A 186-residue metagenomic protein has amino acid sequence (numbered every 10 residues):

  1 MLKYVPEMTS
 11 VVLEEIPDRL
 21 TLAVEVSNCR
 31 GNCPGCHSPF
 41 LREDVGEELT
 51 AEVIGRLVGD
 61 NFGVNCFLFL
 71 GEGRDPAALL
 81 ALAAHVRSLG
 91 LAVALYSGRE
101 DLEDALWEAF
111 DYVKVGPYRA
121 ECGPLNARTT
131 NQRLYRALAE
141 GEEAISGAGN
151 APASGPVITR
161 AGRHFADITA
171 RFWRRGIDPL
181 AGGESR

Functional and structural regions predicted by a protein language model:
M1-E25, R30, P34, S38-E43 (+2 more regions): N-terminal [4Fe-4S]-dependent radical SAM core
E25, L70, Y96, T169-R171: Short hydrophobic segments within beta-strands
H37-L49, N61-P76, L89-L102, Y112-A137: Core AdoMet radical
E52-V53: Conserved helix-turn-beta segment immediately C-terminal to the redox Cys motif in thioredoxin-like folds
R56-L57: Glycine- and Gly-Pro-enriched alpha-helical subdomains that act as flexible, kink-prone "lid/hinge" or packing modules
R74-R87, G123-A170: P-loop/Walker A phosphate-binding loop and immediately adjacent motor/lid segment at beta-alpha junctions
L106-E108: A conserved, positively charged/aromatic
A166-R186: Radical SAM enzyme core and accessory elements
